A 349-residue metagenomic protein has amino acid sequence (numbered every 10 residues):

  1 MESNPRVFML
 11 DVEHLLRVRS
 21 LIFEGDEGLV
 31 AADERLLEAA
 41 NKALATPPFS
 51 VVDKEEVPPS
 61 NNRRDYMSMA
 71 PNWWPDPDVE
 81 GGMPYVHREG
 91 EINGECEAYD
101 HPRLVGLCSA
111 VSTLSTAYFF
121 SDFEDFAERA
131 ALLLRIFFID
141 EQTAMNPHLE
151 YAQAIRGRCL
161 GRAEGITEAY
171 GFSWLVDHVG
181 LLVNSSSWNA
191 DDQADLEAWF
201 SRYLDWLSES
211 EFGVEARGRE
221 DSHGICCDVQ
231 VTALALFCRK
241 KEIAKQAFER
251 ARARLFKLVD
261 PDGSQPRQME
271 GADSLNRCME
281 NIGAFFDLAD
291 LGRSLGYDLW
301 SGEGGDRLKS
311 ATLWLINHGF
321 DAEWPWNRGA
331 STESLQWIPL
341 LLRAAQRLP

Functional and structural regions predicted by a protein language model:
M1-A216, E249-R252, L291-S294, L299-P349: Extracellular glycan-targeting catalytic surfaces
G106, H223-C226: Short acidic alpha-helix initiation/capping motifs at coil-to-helix transition points, especially at protein N-termini
G165, Q193, D221, G271 (+1 more regions): Flexible, glycine- and charge-enriched loops at secondary-structure boundaries
G165-G171, G224-I225, C278-N281: An alpha-helical repeat/solenoid feature that recognizes helix-turn-helix modules
F212-S222, T232-A233: Short helix-to-loop capping/linker segments positioned immediately adjacent to catalytic or ligand/cofactor-binding
C226-W326: Long, repeat-rich segments with strong aromatic
